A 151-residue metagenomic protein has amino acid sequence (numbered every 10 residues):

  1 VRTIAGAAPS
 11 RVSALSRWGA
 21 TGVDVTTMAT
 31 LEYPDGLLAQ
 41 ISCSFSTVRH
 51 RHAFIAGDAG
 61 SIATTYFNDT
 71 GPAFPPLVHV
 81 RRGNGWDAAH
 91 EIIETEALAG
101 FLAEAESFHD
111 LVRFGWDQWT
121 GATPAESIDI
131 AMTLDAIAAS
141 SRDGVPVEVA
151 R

Functional and structural regions predicted by a protein language model:
V1-R17, T30-L37, S140: Oxidoreductase and adenylate-handling cofactor-binding alpha/beta cores
I4-A7, D58-I62, G83, I137-S140: Phosphate/oxyanion-binding loops and surfaces in catalytic or ligand/nucleic-acid-binding neighborhoods
A7-P9, H50, G144-P146: Short secondary-structure junction motifs
V12-L15, S42, A150: Solvent-exposed beta-strand sheet faces enriched in polar/charged residues
R17-V23, P34-E106: NAD(P)-dinucleotide binding in Rossmann-like oxidoreductases
P34, S107-R151: C-terminal helix-rich "cap/oligomerization" subdomain common to oxidoreductases
